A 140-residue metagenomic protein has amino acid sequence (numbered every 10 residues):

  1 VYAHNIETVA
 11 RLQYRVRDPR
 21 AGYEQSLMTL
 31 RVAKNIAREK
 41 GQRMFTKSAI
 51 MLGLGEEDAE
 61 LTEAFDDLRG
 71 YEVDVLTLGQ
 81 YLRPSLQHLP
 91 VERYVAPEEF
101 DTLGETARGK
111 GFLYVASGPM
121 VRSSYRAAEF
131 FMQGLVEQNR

Functional and structural regions predicted by a protein language model:
V1-I36: Histidine/lysine/aspartate-rich catalytic loop segments that bind and position anionic ligands
E24-F45, A49-R140: Auxiliary Fe-S-binding modules of radical SAM enzymes
